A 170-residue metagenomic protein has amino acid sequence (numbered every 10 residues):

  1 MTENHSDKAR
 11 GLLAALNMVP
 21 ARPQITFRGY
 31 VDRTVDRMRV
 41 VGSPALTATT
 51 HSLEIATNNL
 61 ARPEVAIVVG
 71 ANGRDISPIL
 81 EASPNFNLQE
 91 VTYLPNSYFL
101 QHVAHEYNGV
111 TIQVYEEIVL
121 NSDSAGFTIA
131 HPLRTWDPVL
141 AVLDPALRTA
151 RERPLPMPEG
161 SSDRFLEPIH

Functional and structural regions predicted by a protein language model:
M1-H170: Mono-ADP-ribosyltransferase
